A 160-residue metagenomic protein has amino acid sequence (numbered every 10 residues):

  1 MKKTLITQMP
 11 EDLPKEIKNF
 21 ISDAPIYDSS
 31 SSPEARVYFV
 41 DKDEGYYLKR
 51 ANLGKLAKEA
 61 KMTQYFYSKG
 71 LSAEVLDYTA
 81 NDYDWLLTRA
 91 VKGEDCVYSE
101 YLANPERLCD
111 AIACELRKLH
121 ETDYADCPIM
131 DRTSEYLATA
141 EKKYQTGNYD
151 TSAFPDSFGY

Functional and structural regions predicted by a protein language model:
M1-I26: Juxta-kinase regulatory segment immediately upstream of eukaryotic protein kinase catalytic domains
M9-K18, E121-Y160: An alpha-helical support segment within catalytic cores of ATP-dependent transferases
Y27-I129: ATP-binding pocket architecture of kinase catalytic cores
